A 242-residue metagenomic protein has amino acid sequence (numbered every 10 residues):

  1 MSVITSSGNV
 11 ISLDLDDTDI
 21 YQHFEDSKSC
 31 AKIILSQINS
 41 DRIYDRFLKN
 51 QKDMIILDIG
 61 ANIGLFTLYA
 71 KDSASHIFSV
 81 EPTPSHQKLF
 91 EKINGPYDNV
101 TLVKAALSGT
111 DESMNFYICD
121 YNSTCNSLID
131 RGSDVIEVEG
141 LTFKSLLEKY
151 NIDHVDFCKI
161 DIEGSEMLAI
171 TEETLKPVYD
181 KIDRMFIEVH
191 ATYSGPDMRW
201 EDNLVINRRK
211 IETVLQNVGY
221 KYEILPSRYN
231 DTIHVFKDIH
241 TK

Functional and structural regions predicted by a protein language model:
M1-V80, P84-K92, Y150, G195-K242: S-adenosyl-L-methionine
D16-R46, V103, S108-S145, K149-Y150: Glycine-rich adenosyl-binding loop in Rossmann-like folds that engage adenosine-containing cofactors
K49, I55-T67, S85, V135-D197: Active-site segment flanking the S-adenosylmethionine/decSAM binding pocket in AdoMet-dependent transferases
A70, F90, F116, A169-I170: Hydrophobic packing residues within well-ordered alpha-helices of enzyme cores
S73-S75, P96, T174-V178: Glycine-rich, phosphate-binding/catalytic loops in enzymes
H76, N99-T101, E137, K221: Conserved beta-strand segments of alpha/beta enzyme cores
V80, V103, K159-I160: Active-site-adjacent beta-strand anchor residues
F90-V100: Short, conserved SAM-binding/catalytic segment of Class I S-adenosyl-L-methionine-dependent methyltransferases
